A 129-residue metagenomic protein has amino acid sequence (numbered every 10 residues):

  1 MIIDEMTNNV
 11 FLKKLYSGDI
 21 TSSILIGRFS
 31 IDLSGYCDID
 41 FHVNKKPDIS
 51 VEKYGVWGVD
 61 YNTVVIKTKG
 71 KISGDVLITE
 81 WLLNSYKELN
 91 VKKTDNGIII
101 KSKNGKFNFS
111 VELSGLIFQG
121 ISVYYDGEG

Functional and structural regions predicted by a protein language model:
M1-G129: Surface-exposed, interaction-prone regions used to assemble/regulate multi-protein complexes
